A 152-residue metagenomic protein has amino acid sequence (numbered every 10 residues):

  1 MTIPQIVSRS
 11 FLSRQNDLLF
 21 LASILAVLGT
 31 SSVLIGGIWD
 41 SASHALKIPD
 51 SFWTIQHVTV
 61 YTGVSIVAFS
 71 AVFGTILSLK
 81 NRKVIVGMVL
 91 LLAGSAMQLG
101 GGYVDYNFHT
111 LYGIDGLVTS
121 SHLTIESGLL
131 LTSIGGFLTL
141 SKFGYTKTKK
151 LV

Functional and structural regions predicted by a protein language model:
M1-D17: Short, Lys/Arg-rich, polar N-terminal cytosolic tail immediately upstream of the first transmembrane signal-anchor
T2, V58-T75, T124-S141: Hydrophobic cores of alpha-helical transmembrane segments in multi-pass inner/ER membrane proteins, independent
S13-L28, K150: N-terminal membrane topogenic signal
A22-G37, L91-Q98: Alpha-helical transmembrane segments
S31, A42, K47-V89: An N-terminal, globular interaction/scaffold subdomain
I35-W39, V72, G100-V104, F108 (+1 more regions): Alpha-helical membrane-inserting segments
I38-V58, V104-L123: Membrane-interface interhelical loops and short amphipathic "cap" helices that link adjacent transmembrane segments
R82-A93, Y103-V152: Membrane-interface helix-loop-helix junctions at boundaries between adjacent transmembrane segments
